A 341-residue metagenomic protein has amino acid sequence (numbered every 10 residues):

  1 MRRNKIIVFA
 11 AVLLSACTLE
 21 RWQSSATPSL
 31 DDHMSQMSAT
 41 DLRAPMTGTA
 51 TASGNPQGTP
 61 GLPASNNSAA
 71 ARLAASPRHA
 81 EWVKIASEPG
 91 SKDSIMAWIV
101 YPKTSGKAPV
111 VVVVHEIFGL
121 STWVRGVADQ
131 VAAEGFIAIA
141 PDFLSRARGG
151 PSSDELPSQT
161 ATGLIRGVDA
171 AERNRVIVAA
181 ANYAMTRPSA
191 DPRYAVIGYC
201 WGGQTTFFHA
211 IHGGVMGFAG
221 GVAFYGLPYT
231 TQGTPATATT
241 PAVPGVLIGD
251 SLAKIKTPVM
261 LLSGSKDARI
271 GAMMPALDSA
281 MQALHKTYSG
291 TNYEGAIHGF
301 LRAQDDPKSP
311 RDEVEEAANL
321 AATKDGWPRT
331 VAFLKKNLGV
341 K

Functional and structural regions predicted by a protein language model:
V8-A16: Bacterial N-terminal signal peptides
T18-E20: Bacterial signal peptide processing site
T27-N55, T59-L62, N67-L73, W82-S189 (+1 more regions): Serine-hydrolase catalytic machinery in alpha/beta-hydrolase-like enzymes
I177-K254: Primarily recognizes the serine-hydrolase "nucleophile elbow" in alpha/beta-hydrolase and SGNH/GDSL folds
I255, L261-S263: Short beta-strand/loop motif that positions the catalytic acidic residue of the alpha/beta-hydrolase fold
S265-A268, G295-I297: Acidic beta-to-alpha connecting loop that harbors the catalytic carboxylate
A268-M274: Conserved alpha/beta-hydrolase "acid-adjacent" motif
T287-K341: C-terminal catalytic histidine-bearing segment of alpha/beta-hydrolase fold enzymes
